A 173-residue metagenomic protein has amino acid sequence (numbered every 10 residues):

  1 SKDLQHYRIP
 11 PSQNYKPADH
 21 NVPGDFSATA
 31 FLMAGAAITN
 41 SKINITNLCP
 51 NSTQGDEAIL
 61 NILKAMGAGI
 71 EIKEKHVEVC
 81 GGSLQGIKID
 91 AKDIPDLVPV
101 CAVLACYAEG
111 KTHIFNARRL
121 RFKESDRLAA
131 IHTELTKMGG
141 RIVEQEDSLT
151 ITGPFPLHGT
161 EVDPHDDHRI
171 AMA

Functional and structural regions predicted by a protein language model:
S1-A173: Short, structured segments at the rim of ligand-binding sites
